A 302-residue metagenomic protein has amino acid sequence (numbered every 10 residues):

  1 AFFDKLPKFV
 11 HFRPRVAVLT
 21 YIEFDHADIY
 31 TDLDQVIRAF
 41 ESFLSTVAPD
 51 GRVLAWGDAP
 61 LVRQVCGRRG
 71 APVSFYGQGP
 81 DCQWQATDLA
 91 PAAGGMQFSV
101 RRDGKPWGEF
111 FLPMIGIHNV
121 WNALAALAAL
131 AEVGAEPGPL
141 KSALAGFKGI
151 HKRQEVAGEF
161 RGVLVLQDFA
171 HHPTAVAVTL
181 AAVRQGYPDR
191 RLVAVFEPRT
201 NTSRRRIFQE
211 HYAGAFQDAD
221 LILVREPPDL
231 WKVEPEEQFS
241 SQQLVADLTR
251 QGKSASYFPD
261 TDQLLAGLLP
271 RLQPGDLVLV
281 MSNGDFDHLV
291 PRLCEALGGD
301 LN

Functional and structural regions predicted by a protein language model:
A1-R13, T174-A182: Switch II of P-loop NTPase G domains
F3-D4, A27-Q35, S203-R205, V233-E236 (+1 more regions): Glycine/threonine-rich flexible loop motifs
V10-V165, Q242-L248: Acidic, Mg2+-coordinating active-site environments of NTP-dependent enzymes
A17-L19, A55, F75, A194-F196 (+2 more regions): Structural beta-sheet core signal
I150-K152, T174, A181-Q251, D285: Active-site beta-alpha connecting loops in nucleotide-dependent enzymes
A255-D260: Short acidic-hydrophobic, aromatic-tinged amphipathic segments that line or gate anion-handling sites
M281-N302: Glycine/aspartate-rich loop-and-adjacent alpha/beta segment that forms the canonical ThDP
